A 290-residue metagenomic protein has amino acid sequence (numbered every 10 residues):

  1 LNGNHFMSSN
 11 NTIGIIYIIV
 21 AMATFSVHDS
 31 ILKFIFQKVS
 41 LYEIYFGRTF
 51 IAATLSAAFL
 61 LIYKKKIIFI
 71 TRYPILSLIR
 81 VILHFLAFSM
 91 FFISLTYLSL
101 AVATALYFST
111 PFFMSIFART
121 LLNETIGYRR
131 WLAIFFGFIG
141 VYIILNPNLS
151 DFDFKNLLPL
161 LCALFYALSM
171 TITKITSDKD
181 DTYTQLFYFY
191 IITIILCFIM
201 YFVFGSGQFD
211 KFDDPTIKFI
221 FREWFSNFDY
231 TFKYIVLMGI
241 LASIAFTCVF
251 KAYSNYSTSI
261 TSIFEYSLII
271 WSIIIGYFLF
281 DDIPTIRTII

Functional and structural regions predicted by a protein language model:
L1-A23, T54-I79, Y128, I191-V236 (+1 more regions): Membrane-interface interhelical linkers
N4-E43, D151-I175: Glycine-/small-residue-enriched transmembrane alpha-helix faces in small-molecule transporters and effluxers
S26, V81, F85-S89, P111-I116 (+6 more regions): Hydrophobic/small/kink-forming positions within alpha-helical transmembrane segments of polytopic membrane proteins
K33, D151-D210: Transmembrane alpha-helical segments that form core, pore/gating elements of small-molecule transporters/exporters
I35, I44, S94, L100 (+6 more regions): Hydrophobic/aromatic residues within transmembrane alpha-helices of multi-pass small-molecule transporters
A103-S109, S177-I192, S243-Y277: Helix-helix packing/entry segments at the starts of transmembrane helices
T110-L132, I270-T288: C-terminal transmembrane-helix exit sites in multi-pass transporters
R129-N146, R287-I290: Hydrophobic transmembrane alpha-helices of multi-pass small-molecule transport proteins
